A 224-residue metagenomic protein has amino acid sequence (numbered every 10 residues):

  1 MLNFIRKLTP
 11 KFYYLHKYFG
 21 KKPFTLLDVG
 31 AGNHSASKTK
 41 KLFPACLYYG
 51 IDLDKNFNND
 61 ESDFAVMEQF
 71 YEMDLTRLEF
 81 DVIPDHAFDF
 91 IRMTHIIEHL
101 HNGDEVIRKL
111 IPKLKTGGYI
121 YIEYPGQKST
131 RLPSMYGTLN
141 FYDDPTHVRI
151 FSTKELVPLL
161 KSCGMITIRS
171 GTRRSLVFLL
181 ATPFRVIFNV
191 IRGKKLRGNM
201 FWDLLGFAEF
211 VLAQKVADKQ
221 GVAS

Functional and structural regions predicted by a protein language model:
M1-H86, F90-R92, D104-I107, S170-T172 (+1 more regions): Conserved N-terminal segment of class I S-adenosyl-L-methionine
Y13, T76, F90, H101-P112 (+1 more regions): S-adenosyl-L-methionine-dependent methyltransferase catalytic module, highlighting the catalytic core
T94-I97: Residues lining the SAM
